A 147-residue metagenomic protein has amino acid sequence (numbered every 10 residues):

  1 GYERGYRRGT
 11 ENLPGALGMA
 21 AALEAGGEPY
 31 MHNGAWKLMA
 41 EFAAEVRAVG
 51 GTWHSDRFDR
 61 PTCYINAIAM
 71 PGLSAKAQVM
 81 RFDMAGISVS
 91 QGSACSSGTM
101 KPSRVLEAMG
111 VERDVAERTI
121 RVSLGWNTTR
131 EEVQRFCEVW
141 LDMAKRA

Functional and structural regions predicted by a protein language model:
G1-H32: Conserved core segment of the aminotransferase class I/II
G1-Y2, N12, L23, F42 (+3 more regions): Glycine-rich beta-alpha junction loops
R8, M31, A67-I68, A94 (+1 more regions): Glycine- and other small-residue-rich loops at beta-strand/loop junctions that grip anionic moieties
P14-E24, A43, V79, D83 (+2 more regions): Predominant activation on well-ordered alpha-helical scaffold segments within soluble catalytic domains
A22-P29, F42-V49, L73, A85 (+3 more regions): Change "in soluble alpha/beta enzymes" to "in soluble alpha/beta proteins
G27-R81: Conserved PLP-dependent catalytic core of the aminotransferase class-I/II
N66-R121: Conserved C-terminal alpha-helix-loop-beta "cap" of PLP-dependent enzymes that closes/shapes the active-site mouth
K101-A147: PLP-dependent enzyme catalytic core of the Aspartate aminotransferase-like
